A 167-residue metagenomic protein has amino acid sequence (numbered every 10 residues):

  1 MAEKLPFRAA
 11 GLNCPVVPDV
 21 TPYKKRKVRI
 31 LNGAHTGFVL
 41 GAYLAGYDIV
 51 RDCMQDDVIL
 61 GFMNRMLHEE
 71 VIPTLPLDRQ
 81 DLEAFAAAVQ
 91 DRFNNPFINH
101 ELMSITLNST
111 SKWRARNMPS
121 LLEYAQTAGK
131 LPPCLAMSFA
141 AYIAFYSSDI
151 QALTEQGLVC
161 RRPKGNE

Functional and structural regions predicted by a protein language model:
M1-E167: Substrate/ligand-engaging "lid" and interaction regions
